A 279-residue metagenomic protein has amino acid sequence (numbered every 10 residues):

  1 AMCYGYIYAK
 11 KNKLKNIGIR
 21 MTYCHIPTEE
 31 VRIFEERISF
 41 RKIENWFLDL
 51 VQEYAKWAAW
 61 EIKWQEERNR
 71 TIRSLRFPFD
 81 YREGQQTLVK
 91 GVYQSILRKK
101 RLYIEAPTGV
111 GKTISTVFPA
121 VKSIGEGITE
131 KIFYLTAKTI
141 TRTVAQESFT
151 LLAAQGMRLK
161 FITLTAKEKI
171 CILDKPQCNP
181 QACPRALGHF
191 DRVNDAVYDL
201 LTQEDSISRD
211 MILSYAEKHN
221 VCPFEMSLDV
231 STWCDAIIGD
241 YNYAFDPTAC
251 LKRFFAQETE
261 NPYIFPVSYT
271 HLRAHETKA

Functional and structural regions predicted by a protein language model:
A1-E44: Mg2+/Mn2+-dependent nuclease catalytic core
C3, W46, P119, V144-L152 (+1 more regions): Alpha-helical scaffold elements adjacent to nucleotide-binding pockets in ATP/GTP-utilizing enzyme cores
E67-Y103: Conserved pre-motif I regulatory segment
L75-R76, I128-I237, Y241-F245: A substrate-engagement module of RecA-like helicase motors
R98-T116: Walker A/P-loop
I114-G127: Walker A/P-loop NTP-binding motif
L228-V230, Y243-E260: Conserved helix/coil segment N-terminal to the catalytic DExD/H
T270-T277: Conserved small/polar residues in nucleotide/adenosyl-binding loops
